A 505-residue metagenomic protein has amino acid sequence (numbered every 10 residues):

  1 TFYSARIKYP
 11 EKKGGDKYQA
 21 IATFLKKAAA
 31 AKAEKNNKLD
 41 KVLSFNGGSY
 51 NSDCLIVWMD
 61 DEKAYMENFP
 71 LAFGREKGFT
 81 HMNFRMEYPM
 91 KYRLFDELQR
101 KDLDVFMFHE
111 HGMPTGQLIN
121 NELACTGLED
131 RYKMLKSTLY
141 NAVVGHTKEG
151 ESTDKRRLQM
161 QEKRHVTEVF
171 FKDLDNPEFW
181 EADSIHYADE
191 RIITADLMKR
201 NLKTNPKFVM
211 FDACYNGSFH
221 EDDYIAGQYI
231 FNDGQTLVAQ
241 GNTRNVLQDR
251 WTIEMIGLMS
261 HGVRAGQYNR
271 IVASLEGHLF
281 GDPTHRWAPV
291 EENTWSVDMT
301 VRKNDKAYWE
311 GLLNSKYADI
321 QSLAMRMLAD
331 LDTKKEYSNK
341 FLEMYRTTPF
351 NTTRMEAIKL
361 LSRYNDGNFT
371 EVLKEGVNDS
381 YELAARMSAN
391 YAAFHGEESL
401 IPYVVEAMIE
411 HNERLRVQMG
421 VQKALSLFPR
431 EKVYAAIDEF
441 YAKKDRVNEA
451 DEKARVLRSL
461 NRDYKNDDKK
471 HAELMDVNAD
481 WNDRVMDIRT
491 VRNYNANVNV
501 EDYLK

Functional and structural regions predicted by a protein language model:
T1-F24, L135-W251: Catalytic cores of nucleophile-dependent amide-cleaving enzymes
T1-V105, G112-P114, L118-G127: Structured catalytic cores of large enzymes
F45-S49, F108-G112, F211-N216, Q240-N245 (+1 more regions): Active-site-proximal beta-strand/loop segments in catalytic clefts of secreted hydrolases
F95-D96, K101, H109-V166: Internal, charge-rich low-complexity segments
T252-K335, T347, N351-K359: Caspase-like cysteine protease fold
V297-T300, Q321-T333, T352-Y364, A385-E397 (+3 more regions): Structural detector for internal amphipathic alpha-helices that build alpha-solenoid repeat scaffolds
R302-G311, T333-Y345, D366-V377, E397-I409 (+3 more regions): Amphipathic alpha-helical scaffolding segments comprising HEAT/armadillo-like alpha-solenoid repeats
G311-D319, M344-T352, E375-L383, A407-R416 (+3 more regions): Short coil turns that connect the paired helices of HEAT/ARM alpha-solenoid repeats
